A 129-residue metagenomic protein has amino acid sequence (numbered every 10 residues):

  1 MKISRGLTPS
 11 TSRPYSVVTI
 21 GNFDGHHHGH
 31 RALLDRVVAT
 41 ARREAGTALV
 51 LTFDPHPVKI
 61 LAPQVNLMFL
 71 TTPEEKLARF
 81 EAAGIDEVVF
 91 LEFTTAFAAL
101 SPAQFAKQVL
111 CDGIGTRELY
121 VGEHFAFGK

Functional and structural regions predicted by a protein language model:
M1-K129: Nucleotidyltransferase catalytic core that binds NTPs
